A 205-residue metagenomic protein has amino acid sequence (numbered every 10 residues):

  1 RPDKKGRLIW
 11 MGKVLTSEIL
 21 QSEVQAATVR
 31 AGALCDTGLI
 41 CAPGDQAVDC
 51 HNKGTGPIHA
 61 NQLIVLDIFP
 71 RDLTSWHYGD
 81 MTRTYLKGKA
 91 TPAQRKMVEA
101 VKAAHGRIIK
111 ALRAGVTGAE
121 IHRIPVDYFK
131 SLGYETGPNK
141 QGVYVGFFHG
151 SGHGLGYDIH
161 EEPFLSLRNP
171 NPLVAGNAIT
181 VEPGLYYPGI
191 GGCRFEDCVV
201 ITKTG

Functional and structural regions predicted by a protein language model:
R1-G205: Active-site neighborhoods and metal-handling regions in enzymes and metal-associated proteins
